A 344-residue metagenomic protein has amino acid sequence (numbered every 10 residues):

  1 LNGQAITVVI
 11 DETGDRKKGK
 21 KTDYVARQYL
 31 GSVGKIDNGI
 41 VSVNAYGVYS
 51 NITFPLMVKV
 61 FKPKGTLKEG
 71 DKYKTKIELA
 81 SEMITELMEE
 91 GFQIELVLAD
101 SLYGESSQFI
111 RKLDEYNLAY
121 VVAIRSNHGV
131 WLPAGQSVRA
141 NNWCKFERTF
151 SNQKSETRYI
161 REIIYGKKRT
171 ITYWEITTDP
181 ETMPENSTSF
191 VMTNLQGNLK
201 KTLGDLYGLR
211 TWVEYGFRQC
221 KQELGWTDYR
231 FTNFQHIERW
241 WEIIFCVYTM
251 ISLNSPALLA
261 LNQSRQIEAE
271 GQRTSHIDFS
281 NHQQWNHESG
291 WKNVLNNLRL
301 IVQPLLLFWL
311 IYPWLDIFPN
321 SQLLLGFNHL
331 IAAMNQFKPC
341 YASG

Functional and structural regions predicted by a protein language model:
L1-L98, L102-G129, Q136, E147-F150 (+5 more regions): Conserved, well-structured functional cores that handle cations and Mg-NTP chemistry
I10-G14, Y103, K200-F231: Short amphipathic alpha-helical "interface-anchor" segments enriched in bulky aromatics
S32-N38, F231-W241: Structural motif
V41, W212, R239-F245: Catalytic-loop motifs flanking and including active-site residues across diverse enzymes
I52, L56-K62, E69-I77, S81-T85 (+5 more regions): A short, flexible helix-boundary coil/loop motif
L113, A123-R125, P184, V213 (+1 more regions): Active-site-proximal structural scaffolding
N186-M192, D205-Y207: A conserved active-site cap/scaffold subdomain adjacent to cofactor or substrate pockets
